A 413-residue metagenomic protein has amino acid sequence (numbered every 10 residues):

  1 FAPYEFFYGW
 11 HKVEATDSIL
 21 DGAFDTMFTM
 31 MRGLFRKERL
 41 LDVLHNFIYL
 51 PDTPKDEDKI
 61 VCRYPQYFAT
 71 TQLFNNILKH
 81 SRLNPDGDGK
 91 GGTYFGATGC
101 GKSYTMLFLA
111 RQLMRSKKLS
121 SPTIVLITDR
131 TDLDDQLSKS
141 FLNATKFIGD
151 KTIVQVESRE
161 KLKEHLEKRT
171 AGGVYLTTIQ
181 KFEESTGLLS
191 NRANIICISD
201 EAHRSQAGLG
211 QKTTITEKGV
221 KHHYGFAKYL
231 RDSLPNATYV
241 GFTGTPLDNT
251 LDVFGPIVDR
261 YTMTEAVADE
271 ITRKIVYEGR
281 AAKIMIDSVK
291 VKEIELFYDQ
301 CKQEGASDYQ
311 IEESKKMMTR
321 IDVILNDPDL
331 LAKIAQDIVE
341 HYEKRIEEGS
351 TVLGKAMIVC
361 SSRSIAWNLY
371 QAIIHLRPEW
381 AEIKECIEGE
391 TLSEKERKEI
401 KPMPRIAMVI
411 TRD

Functional and structural regions predicted by a protein language model:
F1-T128, D132-I148, T170-V174, Q180 (+4 more regions): ATP-dependent helicase/translocase motor core
A2-Y8, E184, S190-E312: Signature of the SF2 helicase/ATPase Hel1-core->accessory helical subdomain module
D21, L251-L353, L369-R377, A381-E385: Interdomain helical connector at the RecA1-RecA2 junction of SF1/SF2 helicase-like NTPases
V61-T70, G101-M106, G219, V323-V339: Phosphate/oxyanion-binding active-site loops and adjacent basic polyanion-contact surfaces
I77-Y94, R345-L353, E385-K395: Short helix/loop segment immediately N-terminal to the Walker
T131, I153-K163, T178-E184, S362-R363 (+1 more regions): Conserved helicase motor
E157-Y175, L188-R192, K401, D413: Conserved motor-coupling elements within RecA-like helicase/translocase cores
R363-I410: Conserved helicase motor "Helicase C" RecA-like lobe of SF1/SF2 P-loop NTPases
